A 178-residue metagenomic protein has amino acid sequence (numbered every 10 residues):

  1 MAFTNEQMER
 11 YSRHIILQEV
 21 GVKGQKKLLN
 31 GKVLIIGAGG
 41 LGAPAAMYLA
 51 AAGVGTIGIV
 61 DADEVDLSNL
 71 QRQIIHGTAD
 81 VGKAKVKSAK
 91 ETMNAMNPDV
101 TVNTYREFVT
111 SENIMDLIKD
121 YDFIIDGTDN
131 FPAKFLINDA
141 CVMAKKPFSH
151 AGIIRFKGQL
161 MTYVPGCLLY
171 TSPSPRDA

Functional and structural regions predicted by a protein language model:
M1-L34: N-terminal charged helix/coil linker that caps or initiates catalytic domains
L41: Hydrophobic/small residue at the entry helix of a nucleotide-binding pocket
A45-A50: N-terminal Rossmann-like FAD-binding beta1-loop-alpha1 element of flavoenzymes
A52-T56: Conserved S-adenosyl-L-methionine
E64-M96: Glycine-rich phosphate-binding loop and adjoining beta1-alpha1-beta2 segment of Rossmann-like nucleotide-binding folds
A84-F123, G127-F135: A structured beta-alpha segment of the ubiquitous adenosine-cofactor-binding alpha/beta core
F123-Q159: ADP-ribose/adenylate-binding Rossmann-like module
Y170-A178: Single conserved hydrophobic/aromatic residue that forms the stacking wall/gate of nucleotide- or nucleobase-binding
